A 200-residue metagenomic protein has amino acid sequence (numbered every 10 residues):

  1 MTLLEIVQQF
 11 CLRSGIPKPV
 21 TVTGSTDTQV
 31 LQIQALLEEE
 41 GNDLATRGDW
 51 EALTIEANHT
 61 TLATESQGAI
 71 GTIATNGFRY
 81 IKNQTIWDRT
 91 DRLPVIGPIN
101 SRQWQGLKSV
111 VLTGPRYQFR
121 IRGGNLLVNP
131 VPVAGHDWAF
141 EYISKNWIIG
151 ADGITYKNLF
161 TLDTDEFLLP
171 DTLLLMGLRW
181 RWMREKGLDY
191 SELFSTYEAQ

Functional and structural regions predicted by a protein language model:
M1-Q200: Glycine-enriched, solvent-exposed interface loops adjoining structured elements
